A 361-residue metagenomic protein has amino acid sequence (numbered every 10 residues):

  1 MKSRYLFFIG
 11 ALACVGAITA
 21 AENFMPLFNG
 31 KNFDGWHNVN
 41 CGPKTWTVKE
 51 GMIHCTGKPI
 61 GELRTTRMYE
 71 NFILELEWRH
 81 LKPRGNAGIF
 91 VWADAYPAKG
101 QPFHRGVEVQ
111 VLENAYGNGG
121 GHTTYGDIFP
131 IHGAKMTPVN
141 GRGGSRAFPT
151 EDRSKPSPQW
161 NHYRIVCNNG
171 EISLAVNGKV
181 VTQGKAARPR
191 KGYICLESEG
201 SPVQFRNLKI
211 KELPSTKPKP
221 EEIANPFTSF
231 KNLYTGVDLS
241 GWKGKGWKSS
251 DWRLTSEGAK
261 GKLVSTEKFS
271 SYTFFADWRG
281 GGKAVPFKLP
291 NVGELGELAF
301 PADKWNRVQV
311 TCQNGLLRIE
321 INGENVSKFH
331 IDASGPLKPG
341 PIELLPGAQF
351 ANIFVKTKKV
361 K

Functional and structural regions predicted by a protein language model:
M1-F8: Bacterial N-terminal signal peptides that target proteins for export
F8-A17: Bacterial N-terminal signal peptides
A20-K361: Carbohydrate-interacting regions of secretory-pathway proteins
